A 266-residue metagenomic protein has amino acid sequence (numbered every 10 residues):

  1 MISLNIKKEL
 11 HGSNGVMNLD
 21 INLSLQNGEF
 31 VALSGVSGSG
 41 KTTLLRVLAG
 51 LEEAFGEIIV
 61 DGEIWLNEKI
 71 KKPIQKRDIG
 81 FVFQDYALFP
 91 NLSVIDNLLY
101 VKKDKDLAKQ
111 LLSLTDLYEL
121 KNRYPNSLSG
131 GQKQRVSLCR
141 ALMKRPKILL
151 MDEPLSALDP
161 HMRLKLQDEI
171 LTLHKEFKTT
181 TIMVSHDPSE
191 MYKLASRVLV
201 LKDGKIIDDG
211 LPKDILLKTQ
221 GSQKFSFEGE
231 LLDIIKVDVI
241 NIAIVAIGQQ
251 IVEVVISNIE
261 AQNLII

Functional and structural regions predicted by a protein language model:
E63-N67, K105-K121, L171-T172: Conserved ABC ATPase "signature" region
I64-F81: ABC ATPase NBD coupling module
Y124-L128, Q132-Q134: Conserved ABC ATPase signature
M143-K147: A short, proline-enriched helix->beta-strand linker immediately N-terminal to the Walker B motif in ABC-type P-loop
L149-E153: Catalytic Walker B motif of ABC-type/P-loop ATPase nucleotide-binding domains
D209-G210: ABC ATPase "signature
